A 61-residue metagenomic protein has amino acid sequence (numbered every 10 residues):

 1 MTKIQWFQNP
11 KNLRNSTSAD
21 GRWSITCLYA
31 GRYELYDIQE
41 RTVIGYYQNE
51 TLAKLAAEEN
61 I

Functional and structural regions predicted by a protein language model:
M1-E34: Short N-terminal "domain-start" leader segments that mark the transition from disordered tails or signal peptides into
M1-K3, E58-I61: Short intrinsically disordered terminal tails
L13-T17, Y36-L52: A short, exposed loop/beta-hairpin motif centered on an aromatic-Gly-Thr core
A53-A57: Stable alpha-helical structural segments in soluble proteins, enriched in small hydrophobic residues
